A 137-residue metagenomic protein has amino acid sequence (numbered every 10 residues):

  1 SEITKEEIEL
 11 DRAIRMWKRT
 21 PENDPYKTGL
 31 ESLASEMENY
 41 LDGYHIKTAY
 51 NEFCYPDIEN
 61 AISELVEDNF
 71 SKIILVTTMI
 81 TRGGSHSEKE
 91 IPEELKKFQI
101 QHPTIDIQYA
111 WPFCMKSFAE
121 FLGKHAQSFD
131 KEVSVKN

Functional and structural regions predicted by a protein language model:
S1-N137: Active-site-proximal alpha-helix that buttresses catalytic centers in soluble enzyme cores
